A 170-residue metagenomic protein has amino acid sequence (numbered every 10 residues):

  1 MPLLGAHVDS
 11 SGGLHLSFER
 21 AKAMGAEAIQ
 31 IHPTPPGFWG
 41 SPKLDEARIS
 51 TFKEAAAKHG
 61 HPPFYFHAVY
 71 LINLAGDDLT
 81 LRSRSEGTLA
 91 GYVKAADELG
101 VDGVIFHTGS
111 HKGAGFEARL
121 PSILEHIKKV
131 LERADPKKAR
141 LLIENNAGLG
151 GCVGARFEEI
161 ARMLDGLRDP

Functional and structural regions predicted by a protein language model:
M1-A68, I72-K94: N-terminal pre-domain/capping segments
K58, L74-P170: Active-site acidic/histidine proton-transfer and metal-coordination neighborhood in alpha/beta enzyme cores
